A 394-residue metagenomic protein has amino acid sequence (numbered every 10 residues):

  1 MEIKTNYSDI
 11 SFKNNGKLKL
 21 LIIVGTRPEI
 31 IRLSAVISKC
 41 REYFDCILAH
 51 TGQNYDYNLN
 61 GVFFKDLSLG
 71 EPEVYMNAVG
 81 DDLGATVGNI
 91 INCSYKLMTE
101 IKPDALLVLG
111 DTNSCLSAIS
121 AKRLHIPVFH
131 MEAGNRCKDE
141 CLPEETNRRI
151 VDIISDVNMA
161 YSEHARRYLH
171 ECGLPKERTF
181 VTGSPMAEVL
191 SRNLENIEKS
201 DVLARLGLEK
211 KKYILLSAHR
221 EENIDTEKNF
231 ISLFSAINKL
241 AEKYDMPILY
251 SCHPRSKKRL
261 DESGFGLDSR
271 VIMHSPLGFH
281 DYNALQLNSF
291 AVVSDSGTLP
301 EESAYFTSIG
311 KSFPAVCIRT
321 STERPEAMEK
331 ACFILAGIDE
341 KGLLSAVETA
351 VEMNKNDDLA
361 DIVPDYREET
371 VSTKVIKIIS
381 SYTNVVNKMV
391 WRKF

Functional and structural regions predicted by a protein language model:
M1-M246, S256-F394: Nucleotide-activated sugar donor-binding and catalytic core shared by glycosyltransferases and related lipid-linked
